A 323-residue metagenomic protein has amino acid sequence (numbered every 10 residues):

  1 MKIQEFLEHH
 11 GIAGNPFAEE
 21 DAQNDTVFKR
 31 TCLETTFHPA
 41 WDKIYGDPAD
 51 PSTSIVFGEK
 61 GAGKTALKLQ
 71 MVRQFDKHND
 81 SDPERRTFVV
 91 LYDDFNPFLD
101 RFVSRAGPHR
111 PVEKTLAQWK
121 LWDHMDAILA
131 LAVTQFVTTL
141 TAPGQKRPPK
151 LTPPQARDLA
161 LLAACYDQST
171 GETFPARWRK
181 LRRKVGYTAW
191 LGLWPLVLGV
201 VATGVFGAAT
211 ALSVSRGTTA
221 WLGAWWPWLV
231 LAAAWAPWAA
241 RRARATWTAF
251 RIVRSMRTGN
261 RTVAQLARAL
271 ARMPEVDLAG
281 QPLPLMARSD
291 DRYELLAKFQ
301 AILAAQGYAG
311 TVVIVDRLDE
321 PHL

Functional and structural regions predicted by a protein language model:
M1-L7: Interdomain "pre-motor" coupling segment immediately N-terminal to P-loop NTPase/helicase cores
E8-Y45: N-terminal pre-Walker A segment at the start of P-loop NTPase domains
T35-F37, L295, L323: Substrate-gripping "pore-loop 1 plus following alpha2 helix"
P48-Q70: Walker A/P-loop nucleotide-binding motif
T53-I55, R86-V89, G310-V312: Beta-sheet entry/capping signal
G58, V90-N96, V313-P321: Short loop/turn segments at strand-loop or loop-helix junctions that form parts of catalytic or ligand-binding pockets
A62, A66-A305: P-loop NTPase nucleotide-binding core
L285, Q306-L323: Conserved P-loop NTPase "ATPase switch" module shared by AAA+ and STAND
